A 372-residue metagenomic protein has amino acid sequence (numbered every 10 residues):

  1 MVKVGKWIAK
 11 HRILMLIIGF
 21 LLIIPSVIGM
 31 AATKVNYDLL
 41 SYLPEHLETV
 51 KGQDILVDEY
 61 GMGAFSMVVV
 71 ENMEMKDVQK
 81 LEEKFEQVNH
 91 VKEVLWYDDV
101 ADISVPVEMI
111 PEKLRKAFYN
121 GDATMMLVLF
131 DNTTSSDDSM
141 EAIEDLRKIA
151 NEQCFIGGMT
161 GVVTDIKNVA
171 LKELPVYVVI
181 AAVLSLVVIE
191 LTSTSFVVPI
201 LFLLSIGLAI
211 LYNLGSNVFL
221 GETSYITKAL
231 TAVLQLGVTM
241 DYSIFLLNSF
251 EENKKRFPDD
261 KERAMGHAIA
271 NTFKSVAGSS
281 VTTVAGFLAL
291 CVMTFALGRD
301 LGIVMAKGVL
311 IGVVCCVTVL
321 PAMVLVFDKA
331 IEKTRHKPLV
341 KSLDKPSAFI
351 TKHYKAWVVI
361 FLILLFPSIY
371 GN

Functional and structural regions predicted by a protein language model:
M1-L21, S26-T33, H46, I55-S66 (+2 more regions): Structural signature of multi-pass, alpha-helical inner-membrane proteins
M1-V35, D131-N372: Membrane-embedded transmembrane helical bundles of large multi-pass transporters/channels
A31-V69, V105-Y119, F130, T134 (+2 more regions): Solvent-exposed, non-transmembrane loop/terminal regulatory segments of multi-pass membrane proteins
H46, V50-K51, K76-L129, T164-N168: Extracytoplasmic
Y60, E86, F118, L146-K148 (+1 more regions): A generic structural signal for short, solvent-exposed coil/turn residues that cap or connect secondary-structure
A64-S66, D122-T124, E152: Envelope-exposed proteins and targeting segments
V70-E71, Y97, L129-F130, G158-T160: Active-site-proximal beta-strand/loop segments in catalytic clefts of secreted hydrolases
